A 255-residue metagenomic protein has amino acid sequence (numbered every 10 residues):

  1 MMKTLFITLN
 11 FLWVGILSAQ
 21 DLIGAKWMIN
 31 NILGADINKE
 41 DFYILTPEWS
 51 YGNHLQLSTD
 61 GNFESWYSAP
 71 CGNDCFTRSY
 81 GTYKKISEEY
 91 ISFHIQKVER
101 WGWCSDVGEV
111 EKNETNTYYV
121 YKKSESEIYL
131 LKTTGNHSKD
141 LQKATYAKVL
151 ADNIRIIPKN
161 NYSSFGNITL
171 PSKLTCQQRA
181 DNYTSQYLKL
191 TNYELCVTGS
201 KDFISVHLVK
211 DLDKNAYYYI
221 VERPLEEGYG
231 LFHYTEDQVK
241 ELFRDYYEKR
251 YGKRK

Functional and structural regions predicted by a protein language model:
M1-G24: Bacterial Sec-dependent N-terminal signal peptides
A19-R78, Y90-N167, L174, L212-D213 (+2 more regions): Lipid interaction determinants
T145, V149, R179-Q186, Q238 (+1 more regions): Charge-rich, solvent-exposed alpha-helical interaction surfaces
F165-E194, F243: Short, non-transmembrane alpha-helical segments in secretory-pathway proteins
Y193-P224: Exposed beta-strand-loop-beta-strand "reactive/processing" segments of non-cytosolic proteins
V221-R254: A short, surface-exposed interaction/processing loop segment used at functional sites
